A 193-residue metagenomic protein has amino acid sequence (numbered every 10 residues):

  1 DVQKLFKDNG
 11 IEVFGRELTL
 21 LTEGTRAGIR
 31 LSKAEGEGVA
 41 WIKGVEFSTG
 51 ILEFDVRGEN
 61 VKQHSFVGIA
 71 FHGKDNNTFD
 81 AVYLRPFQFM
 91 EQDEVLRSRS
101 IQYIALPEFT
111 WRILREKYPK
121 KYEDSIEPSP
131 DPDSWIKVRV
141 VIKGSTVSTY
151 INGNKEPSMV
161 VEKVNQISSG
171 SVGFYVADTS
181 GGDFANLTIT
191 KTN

Functional and structural regions predicted by a protein language model:
D1-L20: Extracellular carbohydrate-recognition regions
T19-G38: Short carbohydrate-recognition loop motifs
E37-W111: Secretory/extracellular carbohydrate-interaction modules and structurally similar beta-sandwich "look-alikes"
V45-F47, K62, S129-D133, I167: Surface-exposed coil/turn segments at beta-strand junctions on protein surfaces, enriched
F54, D133-T149: Short tryptophan-centered beta-strand motifs in secreted/extracellular beta-sheet-rich domains of glycan-recognition
R112-K137: Short, aromatic/His-centered strand-loop micro-motif at the edge of beta-sheets
I151-G170: Short, solvent-exposed beta-strand-to-loop segments that form ligand-recognition rims of beta-rich domains
Q166-N193: Ligand-recognition surfaces built from glycine- and aromatic
